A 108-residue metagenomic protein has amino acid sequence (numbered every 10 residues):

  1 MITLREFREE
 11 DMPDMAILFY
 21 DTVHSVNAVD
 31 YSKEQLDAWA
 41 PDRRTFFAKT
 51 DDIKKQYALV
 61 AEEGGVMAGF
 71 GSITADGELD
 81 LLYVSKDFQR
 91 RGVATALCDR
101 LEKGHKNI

Functional and structural regions predicted by a protein language model:
I2-I17: A short beta-loop-alpha structural element at the N-terminal edge of CoA-dependent acyl/N-acetyltransferase catalytic
A16, Y20-F47: Conserved GNAT-fold acetyl-CoA-binding loop/helix
S32, K49, G71, L79-D80: Generic structural signal for conserved hydrophobic packing positions in ordered secondary structure
R43-V60, E78: A short helix-loop-beta-strand connector motif used in the catalytic cores of GNAT acetyltransferases and, in some
Q56-G69, T74: Conserved beta-hairpin
L79-Q89: A short, internal acetyl-CoA/4′-phosphopantetheine-binding micro-motif in the GNAT/acyltransferase core
R90-K103: Conserved acetyl-CoA-binding loop-helix of GNAT-fold acetyltransferases
G104-I108: Conserved GNAT acetyl-CoA-binding A-motif
